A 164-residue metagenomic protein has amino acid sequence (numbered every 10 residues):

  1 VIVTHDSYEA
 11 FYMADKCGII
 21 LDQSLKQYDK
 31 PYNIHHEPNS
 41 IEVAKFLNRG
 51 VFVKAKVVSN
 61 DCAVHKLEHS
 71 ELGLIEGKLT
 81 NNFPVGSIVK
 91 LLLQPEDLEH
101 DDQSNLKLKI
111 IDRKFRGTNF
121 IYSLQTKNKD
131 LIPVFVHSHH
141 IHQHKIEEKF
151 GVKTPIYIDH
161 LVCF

Functional and structural regions predicted by a protein language model:
V1-G73: Internal alpha/beta loop-helix hairpins
D61-F164: Non-catalytic connector elements of ABC transporters
